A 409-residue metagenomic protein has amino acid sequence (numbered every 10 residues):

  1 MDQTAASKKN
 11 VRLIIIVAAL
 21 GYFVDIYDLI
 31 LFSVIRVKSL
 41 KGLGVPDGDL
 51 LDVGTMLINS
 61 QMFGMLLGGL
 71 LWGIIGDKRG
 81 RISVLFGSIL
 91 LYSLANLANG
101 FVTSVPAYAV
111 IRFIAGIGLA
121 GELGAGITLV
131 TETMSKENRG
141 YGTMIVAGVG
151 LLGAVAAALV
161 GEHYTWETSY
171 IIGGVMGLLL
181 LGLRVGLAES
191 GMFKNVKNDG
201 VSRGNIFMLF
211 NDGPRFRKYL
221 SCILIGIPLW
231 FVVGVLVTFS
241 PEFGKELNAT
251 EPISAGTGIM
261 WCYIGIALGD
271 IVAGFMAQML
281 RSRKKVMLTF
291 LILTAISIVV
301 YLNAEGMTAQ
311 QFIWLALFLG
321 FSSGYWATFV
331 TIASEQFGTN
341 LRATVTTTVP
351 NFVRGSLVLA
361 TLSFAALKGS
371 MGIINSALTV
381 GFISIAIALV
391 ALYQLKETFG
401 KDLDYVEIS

Functional and structural regions predicted by a protein language model:
F32-S33, R215-A267, L357-T361: Extracytoplasmic gate region of multi-pass secondary transporters
S33-L67: Extracellular/periplasmic helix-loop-helix junction of adjacent transmembrane segments in MFS-like secondary
L67-T103: Conserved MFS/SLC helix-loop-helix module at the cytosolic interface between two early adjacent transmembrane helices
G69-G80, D270-S282: Helix-to-loop junctions at the C-terminal end of transmembrane segments in multipass secondary transporters
K78-S88, E137, M279-L291: Cytoplasmic membrane-interface "Motif A"-like loop-to-helix N-cap segments of 12-TM Major Facilitator Superfamily
G80, F101-A107, S135, R281 (+1 more regions): Helix-breaking motifs and short loop linkers at transmembrane-helix boundaries and internal kinks in secondary membrane
I111-G148: Cytoplasmic helix-loop-helix junction between adjacent transmembrane helices in 12-TM secondary transporters
V146-V185: Helix-loop-helix hairpin linking two adjacent transmembrane segments in secondary transporters
